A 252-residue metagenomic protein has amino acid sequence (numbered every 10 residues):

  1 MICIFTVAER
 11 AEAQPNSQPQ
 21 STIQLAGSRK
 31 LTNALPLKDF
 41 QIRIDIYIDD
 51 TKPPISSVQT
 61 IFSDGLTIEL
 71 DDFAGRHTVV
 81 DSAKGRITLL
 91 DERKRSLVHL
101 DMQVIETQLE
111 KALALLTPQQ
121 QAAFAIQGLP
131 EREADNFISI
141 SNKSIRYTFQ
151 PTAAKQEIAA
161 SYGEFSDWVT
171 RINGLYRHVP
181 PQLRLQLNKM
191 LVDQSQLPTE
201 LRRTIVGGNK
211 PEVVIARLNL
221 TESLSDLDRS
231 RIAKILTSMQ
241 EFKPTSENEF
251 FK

Functional and structural regions predicted by a protein language model:
I2-E12: C-terminal segment of classical bacterial N-terminal signal peptides
A11-P15, P19-S28, A134-N136, K143-K252: Non-transmembrane domains of secretory- and envelope-associated proteins
Q14-G65, F73: N-terminal cleavable signal peptides for secretion/export
A34-R43, S63-I68, A134-I138, S195-R202: Short, hydrophobic/aromatic-rich segments at coil-to-beta transitions
R43-P53, L66-D72, A114-G128, S139: Short, solvent-exposed secondary-structure boundary motifs
S56-I61, G75-V79, G85-R86, G128-P130 (+3 more regions): Hydrophobic/aromatic beta-strand elements that line small-molecule binding cavities or substrate pockets in beta-rich
Q59-Q120: An acidic-aromatic
D101-A154: Surface-exposed, polar helix/loop patches in the mature regions of secreted/periplasmic/lumenal proteins that form
